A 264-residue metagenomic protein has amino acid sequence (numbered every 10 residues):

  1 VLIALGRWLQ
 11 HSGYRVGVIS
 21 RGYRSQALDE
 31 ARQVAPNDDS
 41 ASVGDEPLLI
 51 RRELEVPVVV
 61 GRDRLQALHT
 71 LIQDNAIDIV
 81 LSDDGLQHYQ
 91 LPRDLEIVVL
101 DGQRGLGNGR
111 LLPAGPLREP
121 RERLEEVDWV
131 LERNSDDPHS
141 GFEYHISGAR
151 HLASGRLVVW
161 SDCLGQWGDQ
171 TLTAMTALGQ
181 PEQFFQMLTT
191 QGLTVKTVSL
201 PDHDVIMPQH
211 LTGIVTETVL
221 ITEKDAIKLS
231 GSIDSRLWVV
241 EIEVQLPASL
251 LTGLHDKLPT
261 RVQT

Functional and structural regions predicted by a protein language model:
V1-P36: Walker A (P-loop) phosphate-binding motif
Y14-R15, N75-D78, D169, T216-E217: Short, high-confidence coil segments that cap the C-terminus of an alpha-helix and link into the following beta-strand
G17-I19, V98, L172-M175: Conserved beta-strand elements of the Class I
G22-P138, G148: Phosphate/Mg2+-binding loops and adjacent switch elements in nucleotide/diphosphate-handling enzyme cores
L100, F142, V198, V240-E241: Hydrophobic residues at beta-strand termini and immediately following loops that shape nucleotide-binding pockets
G105-T218: C-terminal accessory "lid"/substrate-recognition subdomains
P201-V205, R236-Q263: Short, flexible loop segments at boundaries between secondary-structure elements
T218-K224: Acidic beta-strand-to-loop metal/phosphate-binding motif
